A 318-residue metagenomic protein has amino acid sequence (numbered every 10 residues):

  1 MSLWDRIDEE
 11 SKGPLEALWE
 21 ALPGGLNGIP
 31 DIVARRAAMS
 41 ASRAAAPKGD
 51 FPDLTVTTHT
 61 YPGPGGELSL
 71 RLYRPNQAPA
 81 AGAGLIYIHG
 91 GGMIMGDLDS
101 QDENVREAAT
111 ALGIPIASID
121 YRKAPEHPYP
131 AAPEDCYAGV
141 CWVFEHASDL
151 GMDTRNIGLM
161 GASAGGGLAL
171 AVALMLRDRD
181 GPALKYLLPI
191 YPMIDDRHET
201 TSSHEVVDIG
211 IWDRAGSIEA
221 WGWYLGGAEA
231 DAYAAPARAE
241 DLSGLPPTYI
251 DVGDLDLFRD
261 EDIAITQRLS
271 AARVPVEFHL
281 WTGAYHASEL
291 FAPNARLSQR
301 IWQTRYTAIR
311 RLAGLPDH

Functional and structural regions predicted by a protein language model:
M1-P75, G314-H318: A glycine/proline-hinged amphipathic helix-loop "lid/cap" segment that gates access to hydrophobic ligand pockets
A81-G91: Short beta-strand element of the alpha/beta-hydrolase
D99-I119: Short amphipathic alpha-helix adjacent to the substrate-entry channel of hydrolases
H127-D149, R305: Alpha/beta-hydrolase active-site loop
F144-L159, R179: Gly/Ser-rich "nucleophile elbow"/oxyanion-hole loop immediately N-terminal to the catalytic nucleophile in hydrolases
L174-E229: Hydrolase active-site cap/lid region
I250-V252: Short beta-strand/loop motif that positions the catalytic acidic residue of the alpha/beta-hydrolase fold
N294-H318: Catalytic active-site module of serine/aspartate enzymes centered on a nucleophile-bearing elbow/loop
